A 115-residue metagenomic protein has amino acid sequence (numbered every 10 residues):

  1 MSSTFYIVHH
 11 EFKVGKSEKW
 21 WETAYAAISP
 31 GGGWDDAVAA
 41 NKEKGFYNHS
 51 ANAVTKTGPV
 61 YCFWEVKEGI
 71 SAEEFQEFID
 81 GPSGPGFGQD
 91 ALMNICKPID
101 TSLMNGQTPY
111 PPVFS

Functional and structural regions predicted by a protein language model:
M1-P59, E65-E77, C96-S115: Short S/T/G/P-rich N-terminal loop/turn motif that feeds into the first structured element of a domain
D80-A91: A common structural junction motif
